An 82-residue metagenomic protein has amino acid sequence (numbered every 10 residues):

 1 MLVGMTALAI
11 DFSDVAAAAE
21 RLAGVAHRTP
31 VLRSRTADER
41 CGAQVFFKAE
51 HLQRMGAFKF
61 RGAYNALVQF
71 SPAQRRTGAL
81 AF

Functional and structural regions predicted by a protein language model:
L2-F82: PLP-dependent amino-acid enzyme catalytic core
